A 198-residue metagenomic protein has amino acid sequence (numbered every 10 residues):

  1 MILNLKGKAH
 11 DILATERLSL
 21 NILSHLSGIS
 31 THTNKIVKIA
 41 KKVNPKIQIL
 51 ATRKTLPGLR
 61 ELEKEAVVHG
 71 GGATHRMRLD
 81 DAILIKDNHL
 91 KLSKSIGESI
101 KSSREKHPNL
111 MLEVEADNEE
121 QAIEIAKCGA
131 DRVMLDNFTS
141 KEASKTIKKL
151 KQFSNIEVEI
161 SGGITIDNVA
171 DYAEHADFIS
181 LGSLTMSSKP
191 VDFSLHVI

Functional and structural regions predicted by a protein language model:
M1-C128, R132, K141-K145, K149 (+4 more regions): Acidic/glycine-rich phosphate/pyrophosphate-binding loops and surrounding catalytic core that coordinate Mg2+
N137, G162, S183-L184: Short secondary-structure boundary segments
I160-S161, I166: Structured functional modules or segments
S194-I198: Active-site loop ensemble at the mouth of alpha/beta enzyme cores that anchors a bound cofactor
